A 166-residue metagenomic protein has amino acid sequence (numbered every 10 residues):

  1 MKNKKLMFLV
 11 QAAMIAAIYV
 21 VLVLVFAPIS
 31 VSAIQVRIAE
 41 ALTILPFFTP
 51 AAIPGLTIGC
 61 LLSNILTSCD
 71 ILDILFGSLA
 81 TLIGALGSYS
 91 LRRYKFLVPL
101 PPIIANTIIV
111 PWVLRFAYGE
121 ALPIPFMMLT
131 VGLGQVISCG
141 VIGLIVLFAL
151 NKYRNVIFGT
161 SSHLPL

Functional and structural regions predicted by a protein language model:
M1-F47, A51: Hydrophobic transmembrane alpha-helices
F8-A13, A51, G55, D73 (+1 more regions): Small-residue packing motifs within transmembrane alpha-helices
P28-A33, A41, L61-F76, A80-L166: Membrane-embedded alpha-helical hairpins and interfacial helices in multi-pass inner-membrane proteins
F47-L66: Membrane-helix boundary elements
